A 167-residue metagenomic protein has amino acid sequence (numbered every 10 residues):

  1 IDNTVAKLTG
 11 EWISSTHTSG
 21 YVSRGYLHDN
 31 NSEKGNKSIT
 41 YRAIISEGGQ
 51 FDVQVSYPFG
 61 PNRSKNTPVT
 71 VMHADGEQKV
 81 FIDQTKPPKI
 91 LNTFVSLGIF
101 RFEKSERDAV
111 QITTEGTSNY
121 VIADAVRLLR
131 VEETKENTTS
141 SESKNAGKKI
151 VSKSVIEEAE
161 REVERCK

Functional and structural regions predicted by a protein language model:
I1-E11, K135-K144, I150, V155 (+1 more regions): Extracellular carbohydrate-recognition regions
A6, L97, V126-L128: Extracellular beta-strand elements of beta-rich domains used for carbohydrate recognition/degradation or cell-matrix
R24-S46: Short beta-strands within extracellular/lumenal beta-sheet-rich domains
I39, A43-P61: A short beta-strand element within beta-rich, extracytoplasmic domains of secreted/secretory-pathway proteins
F59-K79: Short, surface-exposed beta-strand/strand-loop-strand elements in extracellular ectodomains
A74-S105: Extracellular carbohydrate recognition and processing domains and analogous Trp-centered ligand-binding platforms
V110-Y120: Short beta-strand-plus-loop segments that form exposed binding edges in beta-rich domains
S118-L128: Edge beta-strands of jelly-roll/beta-sandwich modules across compartments, strongly enriched in secreted/luminal
